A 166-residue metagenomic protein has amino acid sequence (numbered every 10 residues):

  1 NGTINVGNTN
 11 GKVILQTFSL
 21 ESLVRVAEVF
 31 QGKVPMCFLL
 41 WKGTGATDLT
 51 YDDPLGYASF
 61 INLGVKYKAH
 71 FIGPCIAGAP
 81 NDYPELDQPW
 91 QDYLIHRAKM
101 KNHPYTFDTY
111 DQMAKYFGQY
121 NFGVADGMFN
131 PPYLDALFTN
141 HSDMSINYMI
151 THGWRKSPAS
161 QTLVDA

Functional and structural regions predicted by a protein language model:
G2-V6: Short mixed-charge
T9-I14, P132-A136: Short active-site oxyanion
L15, V26: Phosphate-/polyanion-interacting regions in eukaryotic proteins
Q16-F18, T139-N140: Short beta-strand scaffold positions
E21-S22, M144: Alpha-helix capping/helix-boundary segments
S22-L23, Q88: Extended, basic/helix-rich recognition subdomains
V29, K33-A166: C-terminal active-site rim and adjoining tail of enzyme catalytic domains
